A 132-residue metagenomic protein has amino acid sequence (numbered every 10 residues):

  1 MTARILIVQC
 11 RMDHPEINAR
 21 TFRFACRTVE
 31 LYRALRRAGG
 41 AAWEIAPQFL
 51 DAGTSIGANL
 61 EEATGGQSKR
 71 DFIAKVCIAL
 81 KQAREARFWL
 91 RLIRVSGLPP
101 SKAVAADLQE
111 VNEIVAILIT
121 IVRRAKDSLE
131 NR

Functional and structural regions predicted by a protein language model:
M1-R132: Short, C-terminally biased terminal segments at protein or domain edges
